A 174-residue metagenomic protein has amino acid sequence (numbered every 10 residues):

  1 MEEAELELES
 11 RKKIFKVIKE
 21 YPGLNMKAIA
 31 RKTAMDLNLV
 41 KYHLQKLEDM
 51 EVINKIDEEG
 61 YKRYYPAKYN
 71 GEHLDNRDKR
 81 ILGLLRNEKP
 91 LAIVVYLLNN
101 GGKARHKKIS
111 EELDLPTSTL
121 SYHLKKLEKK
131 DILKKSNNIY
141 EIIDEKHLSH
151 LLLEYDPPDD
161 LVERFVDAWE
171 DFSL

Functional and structural regions predicted by a protein language model:
M1-E20, M35, L39, K46 (+4 more regions): Long, low-complexity, charge-rich intrinsically disordered regions
E5, K55-I56: Short secondary-structure boundary/capping segments within folded domains
P22-K32, G102-E112: Short acidic, hydrophobic short linear motifs in intrinsically disordered regions
N25, N54, L133-K134: Short beta-strand(s) of the beta-wing in winged-helix/HTH DNA-binding folds
M50-E51: Glycine-rich, charged/polar anion/phosphate-binding loops that engage phosphate groups from diverse ligands
